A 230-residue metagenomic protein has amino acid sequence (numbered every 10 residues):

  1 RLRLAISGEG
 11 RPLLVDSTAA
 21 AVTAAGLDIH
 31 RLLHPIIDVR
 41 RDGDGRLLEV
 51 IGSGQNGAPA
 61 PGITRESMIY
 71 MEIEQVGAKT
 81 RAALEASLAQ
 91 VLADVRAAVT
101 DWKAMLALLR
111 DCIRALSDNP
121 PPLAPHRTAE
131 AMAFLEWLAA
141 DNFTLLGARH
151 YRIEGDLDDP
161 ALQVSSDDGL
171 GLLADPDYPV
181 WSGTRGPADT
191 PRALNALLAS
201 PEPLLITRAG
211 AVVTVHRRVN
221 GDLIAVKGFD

Functional and structural regions predicted by a protein language model:
R1-G45: Nucleic acid-processing catalytic cores of prokaryotic defense/repair systems
R1-S7, A20, P35, S67-E72 (+1 more regions): Charge-rich interaction surfaces and accessory domains that mediate macromolecular binding and assembly
I29-L32, Q55-G57, V95-A98: Glycine-rich loops and low-complexity Gly/Arg-rich segments that provide flexible linkers or classic glycine-based
R40-V91: Long, continuous compositionally biased terminal/linker segments
